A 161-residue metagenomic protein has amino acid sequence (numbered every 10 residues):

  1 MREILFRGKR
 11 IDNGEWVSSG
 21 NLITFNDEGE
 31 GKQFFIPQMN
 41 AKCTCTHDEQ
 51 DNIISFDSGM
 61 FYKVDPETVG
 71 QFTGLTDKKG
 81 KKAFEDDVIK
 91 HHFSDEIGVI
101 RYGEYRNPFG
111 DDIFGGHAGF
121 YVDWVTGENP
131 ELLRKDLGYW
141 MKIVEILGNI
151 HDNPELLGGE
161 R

Functional and structural regions predicted by a protein language model:
M1-R161: Secondary-structure transition motif
